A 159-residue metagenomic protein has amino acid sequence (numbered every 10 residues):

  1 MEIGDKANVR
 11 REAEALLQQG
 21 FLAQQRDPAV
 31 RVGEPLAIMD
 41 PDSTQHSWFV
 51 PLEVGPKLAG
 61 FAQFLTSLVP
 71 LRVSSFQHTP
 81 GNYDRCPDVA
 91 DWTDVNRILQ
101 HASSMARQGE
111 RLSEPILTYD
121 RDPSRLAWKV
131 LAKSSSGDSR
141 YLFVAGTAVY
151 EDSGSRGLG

Functional and structural regions predicted by a protein language model:
M1-P41, T79-Y119: Short, non-transmembrane alpha-helical segments in secretory-pathway proteins
F21-L68, L112-G146: Exposed beta-strand-loop-beta-strand "reactive/processing" segments of non-cytosolic proteins
G60-R97, D138-G159: A short, surface-exposed interaction/processing loop segment used at functional sites
